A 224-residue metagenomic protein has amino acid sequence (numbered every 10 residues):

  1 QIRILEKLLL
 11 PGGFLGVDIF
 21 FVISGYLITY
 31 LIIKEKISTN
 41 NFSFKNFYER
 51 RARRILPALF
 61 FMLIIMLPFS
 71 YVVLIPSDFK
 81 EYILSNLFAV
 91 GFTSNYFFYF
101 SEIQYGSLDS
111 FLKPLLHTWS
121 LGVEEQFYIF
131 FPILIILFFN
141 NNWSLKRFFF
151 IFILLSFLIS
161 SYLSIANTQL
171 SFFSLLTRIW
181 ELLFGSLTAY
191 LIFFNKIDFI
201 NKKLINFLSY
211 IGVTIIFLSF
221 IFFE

Functional and structural regions predicted by a protein language model:
Q1-E224: Membrane-interface helix/loop caps of multi-pass membrane proteins
